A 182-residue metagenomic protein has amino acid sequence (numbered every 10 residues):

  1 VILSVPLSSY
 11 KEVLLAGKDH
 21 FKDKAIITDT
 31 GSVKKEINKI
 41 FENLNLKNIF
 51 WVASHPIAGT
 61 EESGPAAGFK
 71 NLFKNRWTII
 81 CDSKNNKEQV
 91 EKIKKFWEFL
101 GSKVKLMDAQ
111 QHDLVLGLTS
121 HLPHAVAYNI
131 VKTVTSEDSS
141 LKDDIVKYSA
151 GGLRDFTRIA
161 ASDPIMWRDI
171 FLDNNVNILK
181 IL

Functional and structural regions predicted by a protein language model:
V1-I2, T28: N-terminal Rossmann-like NAD(P) cofactor-binding module of classical short-chain dehydrogenase/reductase
S4-P6, G31, D82: Glycine-rich, N-terminal phosphate-binding loop of Rossmann-like dinucleotide-binding domains
Y10: Aromatic/hydrophobic pocket-lining residues that form the small-molecule binding cavity in soluble enzyme cores
V13-A66: Rossmann-like NAD(P)(H) cofactor-binding subdomain of soluble oxidoreductases
K34, A58, N85, Q111 (+1 more regions): Residue-level detector of flexible, active-site-proximal loop/helix-junction positions within diverse enzyme catalytic
A66-L72, M166-D169: Short, flexible, solvent-exposed loop/turn segments with mixed acidic/basic and small polar residues
K70-R158: Internal alpha-helical scaffold of NAD(P)-dependent oxidoreductase catalytic cores
K142-L182: Interdomain hinge/lid region at the active-site interface of Rossmann-like NAD(P)-dependent oxidoreductases
